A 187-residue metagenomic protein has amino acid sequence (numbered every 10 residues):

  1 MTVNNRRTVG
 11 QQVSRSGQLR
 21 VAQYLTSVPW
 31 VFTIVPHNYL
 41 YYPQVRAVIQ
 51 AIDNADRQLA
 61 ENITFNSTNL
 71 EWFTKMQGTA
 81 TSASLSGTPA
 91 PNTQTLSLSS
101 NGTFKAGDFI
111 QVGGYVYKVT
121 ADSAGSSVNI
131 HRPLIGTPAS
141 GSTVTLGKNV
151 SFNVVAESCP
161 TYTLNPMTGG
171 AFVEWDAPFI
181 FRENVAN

Functional and structural regions predicted by a protein language model:
M1-V9: Polar/acidic, low-complexity leader/linker segments enriched in S/T/G and N/D
Q11-G17: Short linear interaction motifs
G17-L40, L164-N187: Oligomerization/assembly interface segments of phage tail-like spikes and tubes
Q18, Y24, N69, S84 (+6 more regions): Acidic/proline-rich low-complexity IDRs
F32, F65, F73, F104 (+4 more regions): Phenylalanine-focused residue identity feature
Y41-R46, Q50-S140, A186-N187: Autoprocessing Asn-cyclization modules and mimics
I135-F179, V185: Glycine- and charge-enriched low-complexity intrinsically disordered segments
